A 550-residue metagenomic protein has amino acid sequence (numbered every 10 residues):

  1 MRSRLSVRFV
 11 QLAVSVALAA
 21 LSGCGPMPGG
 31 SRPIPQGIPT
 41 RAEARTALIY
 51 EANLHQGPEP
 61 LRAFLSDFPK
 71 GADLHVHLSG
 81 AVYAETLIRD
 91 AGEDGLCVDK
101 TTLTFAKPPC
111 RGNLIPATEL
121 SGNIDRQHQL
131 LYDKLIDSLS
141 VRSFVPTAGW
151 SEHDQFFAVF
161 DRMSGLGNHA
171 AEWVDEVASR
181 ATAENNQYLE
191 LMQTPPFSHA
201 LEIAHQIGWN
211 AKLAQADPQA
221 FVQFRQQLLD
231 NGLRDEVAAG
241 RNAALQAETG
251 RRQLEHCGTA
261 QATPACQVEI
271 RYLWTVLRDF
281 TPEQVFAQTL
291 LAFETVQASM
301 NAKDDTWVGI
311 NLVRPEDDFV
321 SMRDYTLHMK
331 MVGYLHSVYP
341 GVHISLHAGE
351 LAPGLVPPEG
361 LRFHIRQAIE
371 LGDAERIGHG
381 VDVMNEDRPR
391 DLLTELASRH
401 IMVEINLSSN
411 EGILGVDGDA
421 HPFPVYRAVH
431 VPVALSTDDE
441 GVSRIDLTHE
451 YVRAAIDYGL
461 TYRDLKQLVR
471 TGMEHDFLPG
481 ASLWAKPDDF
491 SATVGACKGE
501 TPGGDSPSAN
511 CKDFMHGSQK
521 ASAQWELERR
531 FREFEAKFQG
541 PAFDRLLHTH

Functional and structural regions predicted by a protein language model:
R2-A13: Bacterial N-terminal signal peptides that target proteins for export
A20-G23: C-terminal motif of bacterial Sec signal peptides marking the signal peptidase cleavage site
G25-H550: Metal-cofactor-binding active-site regions of metalloenzymes
